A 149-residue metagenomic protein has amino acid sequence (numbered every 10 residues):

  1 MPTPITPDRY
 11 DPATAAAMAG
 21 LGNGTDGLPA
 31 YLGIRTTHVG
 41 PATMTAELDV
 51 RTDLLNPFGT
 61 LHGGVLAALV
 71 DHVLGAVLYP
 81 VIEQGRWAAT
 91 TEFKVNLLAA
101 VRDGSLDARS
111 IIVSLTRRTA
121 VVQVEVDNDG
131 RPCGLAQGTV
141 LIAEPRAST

Functional and structural regions predicted by a protein language model:
M1-T149: Terminal targeting signals and extreme-terminal segments of soluble enzymes
